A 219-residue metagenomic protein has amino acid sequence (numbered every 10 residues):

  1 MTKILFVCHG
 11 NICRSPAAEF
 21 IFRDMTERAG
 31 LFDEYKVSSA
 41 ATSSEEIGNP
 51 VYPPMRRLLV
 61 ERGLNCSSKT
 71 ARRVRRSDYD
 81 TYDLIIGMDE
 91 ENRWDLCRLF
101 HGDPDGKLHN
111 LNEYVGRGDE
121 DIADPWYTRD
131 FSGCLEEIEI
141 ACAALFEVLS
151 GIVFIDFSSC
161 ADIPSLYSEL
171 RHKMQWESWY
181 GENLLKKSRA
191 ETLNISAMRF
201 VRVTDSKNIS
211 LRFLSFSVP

Functional and structural regions predicted by a protein language model:
M1-T81, E147-F157, A161-I163, W176: Conserved active-site segments centered on acidic
V7, R23, H101, S132 (+5 more regions): Compositionally biased, low-structure terminal segments
C8, L59, I86-G87, I138: Hydrophobic structural packing positions in well-ordered secondary structure
S15, M88-D89: Replace "coordinates the UDP/GDP/TDP-sugar" with "coordinates nucleotide-activated sugar donors
S77, G102, G118-A123, R129 (+5 more regions): Intrinsic-disorder/low-complexity regions
L84, E90-D156: Phosphate-binding/catalytic loops
A161-D162, E169-L170, Q175-E177, E182-L185 (+2 more regions): Short amphipathic, helix-prone segments within low-complexity/disordered or flexible regions
